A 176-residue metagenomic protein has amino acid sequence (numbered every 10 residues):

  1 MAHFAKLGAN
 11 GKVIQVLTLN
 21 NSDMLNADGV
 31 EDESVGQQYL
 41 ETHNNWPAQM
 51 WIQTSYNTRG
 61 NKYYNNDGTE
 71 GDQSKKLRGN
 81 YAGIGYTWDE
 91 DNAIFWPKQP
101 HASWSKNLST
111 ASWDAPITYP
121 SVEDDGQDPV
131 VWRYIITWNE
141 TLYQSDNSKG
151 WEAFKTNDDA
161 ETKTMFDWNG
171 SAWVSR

Functional and structural regions predicted by a protein language model:
M1-R176: Interaction-interface detector
